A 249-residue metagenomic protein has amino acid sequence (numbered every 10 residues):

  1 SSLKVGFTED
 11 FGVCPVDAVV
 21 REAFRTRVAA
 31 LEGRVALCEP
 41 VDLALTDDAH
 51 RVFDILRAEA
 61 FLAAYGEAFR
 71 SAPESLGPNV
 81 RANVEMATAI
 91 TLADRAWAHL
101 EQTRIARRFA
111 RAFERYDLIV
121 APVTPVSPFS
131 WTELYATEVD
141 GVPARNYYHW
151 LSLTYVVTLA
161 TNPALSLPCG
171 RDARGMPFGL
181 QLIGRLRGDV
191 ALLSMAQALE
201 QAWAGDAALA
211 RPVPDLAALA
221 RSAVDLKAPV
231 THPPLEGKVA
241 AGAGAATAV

Functional and structural regions predicted by a protein language model:
S1-C14, R25-A30, R34, I90 (+4 more regions): Structural helix-boundary/capping segments
S1-T8, I55-A110, P122, V126 (+3 more regions): Short helix-loop capping/hinge segments that flank enzyme active sites or metal/cofactor-binding pockets
A18-D42, Y65-S71, R95, H99-Y116: Acyltransferase
A18-V20, A49-E59, S130-A136: Short glycine/threonine-rich loop-to-helix capping motif typified by GTGT followed within a few residues by an Asp-Pro
A36-F53, A82-M86: Short connector loops at secondary-structure junctions
W97, F129-W150: Short, surface-exposed loop/helix-turn segments at secondary-structure junctions that function as lids/hinges flanking
A144-L167: Small-aliphatic-rich amphipathic alpha-helix that forms the alpha element of a beta-alpha
